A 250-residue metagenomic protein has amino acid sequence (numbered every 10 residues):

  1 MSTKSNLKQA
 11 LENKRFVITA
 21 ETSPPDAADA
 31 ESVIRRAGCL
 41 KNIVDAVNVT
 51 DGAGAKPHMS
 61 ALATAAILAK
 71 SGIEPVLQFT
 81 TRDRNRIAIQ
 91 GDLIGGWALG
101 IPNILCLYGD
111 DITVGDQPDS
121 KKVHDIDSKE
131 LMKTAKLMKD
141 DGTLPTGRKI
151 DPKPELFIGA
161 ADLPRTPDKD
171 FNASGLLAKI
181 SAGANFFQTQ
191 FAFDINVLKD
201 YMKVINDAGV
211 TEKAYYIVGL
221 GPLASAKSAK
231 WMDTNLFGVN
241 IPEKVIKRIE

Functional and structural regions predicted by a protein language model:
M1-T19, S23, A27, R35 (+1 more regions): N-terminal amphipathic alpha-helix/helix-capping segment at the start of soluble metabolic enzymes
S5-K8, D29-E31, A55-I67, N85-G91 (+3 more regions): Active-site-adjacent beta->alpha loops and helix N-cap segments on the catalytic face of soluble alpha/beta enzymes
V17-S32, A53, P75-I87, L156-F171 (+1 more regions): Active-site mouth loops of central-metabolism enzymes
I18-T22, D45-V49, P75-F79, I104-C106 (+4 more regions): Hydrophobic faces of well-ordered beta-strands that scaffold small-molecule active sites in alpha/beta enzyme cores
T22-D26, D51-A55, T81-D83, Y108-I112 (+3 more regions): Active-site-proximal loop/turn and secondary-structure-junction residues that shape catalytic pockets, frequently
I43-D83: Active-site cofactor/substrate anionic-group-binding motifs, chiefly glycine- and Lys/Arg-rich phosphate-binding loops
G109, K122-D151, A161-T166, A208-E250: Active-site pocket-lining/capping segments in soluble small-molecule metabolic enzymes
